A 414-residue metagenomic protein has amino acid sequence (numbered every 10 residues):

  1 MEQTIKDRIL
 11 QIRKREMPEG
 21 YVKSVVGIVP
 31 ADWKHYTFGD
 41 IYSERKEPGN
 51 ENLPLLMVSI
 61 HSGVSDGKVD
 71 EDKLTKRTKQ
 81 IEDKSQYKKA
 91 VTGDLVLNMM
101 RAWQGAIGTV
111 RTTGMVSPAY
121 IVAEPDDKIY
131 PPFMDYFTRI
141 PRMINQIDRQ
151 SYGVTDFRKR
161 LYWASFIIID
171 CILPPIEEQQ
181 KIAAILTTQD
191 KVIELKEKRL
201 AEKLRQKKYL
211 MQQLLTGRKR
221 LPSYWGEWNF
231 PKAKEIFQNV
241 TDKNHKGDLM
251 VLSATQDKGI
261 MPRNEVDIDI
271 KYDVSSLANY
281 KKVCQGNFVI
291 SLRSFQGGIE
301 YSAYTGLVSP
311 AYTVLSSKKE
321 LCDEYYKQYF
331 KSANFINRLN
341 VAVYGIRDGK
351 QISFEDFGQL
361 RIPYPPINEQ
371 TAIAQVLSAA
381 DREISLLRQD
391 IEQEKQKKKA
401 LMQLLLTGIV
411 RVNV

Functional and structural regions predicted by a protein language model:
M17-N50, I176, P222-N244: Non-catalytic DNA-recognition/assembly elements of restriction-modification systems
P18, R45-I81, T109, V122 (+2 more regions): DNA target-recognition patches
P18-V22, M99-M100, G114-I121, V154-E177 (+3 more regions): A short glycine-rich beta-alpha junction/loop motif
K23, T78-K84, T155, K271-L277 (+2 more regions): Short, solvent-exposed loop/turn positions at domain surfaces that link secondary-structure elements or cap domain
G27-D32, V122-P131, R149, W163-A183 (+3 more regions): Proline-centric
A31-K34, M134, D170-L204, K208-Y209 (+2 more regions): Amphipathic alpha-helical segments
S85-K88, T92-M143, F157, N279-F335 (+1 more regions): A short beta-sheet element
M402-V414: Acidic, low-complexity, intrinsically disordered peripheral segments
